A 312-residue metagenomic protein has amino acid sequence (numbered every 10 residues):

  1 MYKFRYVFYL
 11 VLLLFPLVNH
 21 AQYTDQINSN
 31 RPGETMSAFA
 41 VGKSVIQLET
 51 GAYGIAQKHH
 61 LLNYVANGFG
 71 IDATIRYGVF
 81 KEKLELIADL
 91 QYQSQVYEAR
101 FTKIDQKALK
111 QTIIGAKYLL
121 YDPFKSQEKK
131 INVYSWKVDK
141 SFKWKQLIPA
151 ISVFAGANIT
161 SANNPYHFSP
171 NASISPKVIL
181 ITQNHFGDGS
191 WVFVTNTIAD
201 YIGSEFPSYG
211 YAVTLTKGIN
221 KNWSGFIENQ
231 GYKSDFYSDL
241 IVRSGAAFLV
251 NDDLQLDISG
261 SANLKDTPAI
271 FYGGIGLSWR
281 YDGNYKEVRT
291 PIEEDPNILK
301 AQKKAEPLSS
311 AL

Functional and structural regions predicted by a protein language model:
M1-D25: Bacterial Sec-dependent N-terminal signal peptides
Q22-I202, F206-S259, N263-L312: Transmembrane beta-barrel domains of Gram-negative outer membranes and organellar outer membranes
